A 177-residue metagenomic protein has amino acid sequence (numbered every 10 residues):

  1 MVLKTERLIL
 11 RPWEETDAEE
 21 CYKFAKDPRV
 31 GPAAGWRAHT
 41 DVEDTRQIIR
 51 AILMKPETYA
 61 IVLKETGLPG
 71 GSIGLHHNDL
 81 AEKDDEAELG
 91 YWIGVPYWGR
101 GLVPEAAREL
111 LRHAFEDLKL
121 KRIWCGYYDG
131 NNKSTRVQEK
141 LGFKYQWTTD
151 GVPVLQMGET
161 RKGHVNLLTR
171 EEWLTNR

Functional and structural regions predicted by a protein language model:
M1-A33, T58-R177: Acyl-donor (CoA/ACP) binding surface of acyl/acetyltransferases
R29-R50: Conserved GNAT-fold acetyl-CoA-binding loop/helix
I49-A60: A short helix-loop-beta-strand connector motif used in the catalytic cores of GNAT acetyltransferases and, in some
